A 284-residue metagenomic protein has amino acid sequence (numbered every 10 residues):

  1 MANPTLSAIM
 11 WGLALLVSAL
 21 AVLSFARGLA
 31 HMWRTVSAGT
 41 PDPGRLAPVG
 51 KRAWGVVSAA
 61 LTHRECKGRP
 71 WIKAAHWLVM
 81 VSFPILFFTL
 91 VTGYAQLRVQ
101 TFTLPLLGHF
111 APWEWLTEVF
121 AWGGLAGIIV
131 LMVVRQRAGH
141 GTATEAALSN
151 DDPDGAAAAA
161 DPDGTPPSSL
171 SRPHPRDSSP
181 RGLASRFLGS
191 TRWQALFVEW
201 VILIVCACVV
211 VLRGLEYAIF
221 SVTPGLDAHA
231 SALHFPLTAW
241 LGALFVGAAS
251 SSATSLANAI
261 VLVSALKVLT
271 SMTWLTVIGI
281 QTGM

Functional and structural regions predicted by a protein language model:
M1-M284: Membrane-embedded alpha-helical bundles of multi-pass integral membrane proteins
